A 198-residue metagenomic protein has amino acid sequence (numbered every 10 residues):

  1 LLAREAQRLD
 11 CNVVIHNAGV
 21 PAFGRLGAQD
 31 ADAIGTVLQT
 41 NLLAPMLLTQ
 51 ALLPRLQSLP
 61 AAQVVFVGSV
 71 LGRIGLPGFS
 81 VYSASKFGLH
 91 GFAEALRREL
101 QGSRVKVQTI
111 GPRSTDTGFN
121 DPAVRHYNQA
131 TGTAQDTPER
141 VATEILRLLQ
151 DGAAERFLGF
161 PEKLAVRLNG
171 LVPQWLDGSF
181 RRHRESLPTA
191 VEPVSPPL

Functional and structural regions predicted by a protein language model:
N17-A22: Conserved NAD(P)H cofactor-binding loop of Rossmann-fold oxidoreductase domains
R25-L26, D30-G35: Substrate-binding pocket helix/loop in short-chain dehydrogenase/reductase
G27, L76-S80: Active-site loop immediately N-terminal to the catalytic Tyr-X3-Lys motif of short-chain dehydrogenase/reductase
T49, S85: Active-site helix of classical SDR
P54, R98-E99: Alpha-helical segment proximal to the catalytic Tyr-Lys
S69: Residue(s) in the substrate-gating loop at a strand-loop-helix junction that position the organic substrate next
T109, Q129-V166: C-terminal helical subdomain
